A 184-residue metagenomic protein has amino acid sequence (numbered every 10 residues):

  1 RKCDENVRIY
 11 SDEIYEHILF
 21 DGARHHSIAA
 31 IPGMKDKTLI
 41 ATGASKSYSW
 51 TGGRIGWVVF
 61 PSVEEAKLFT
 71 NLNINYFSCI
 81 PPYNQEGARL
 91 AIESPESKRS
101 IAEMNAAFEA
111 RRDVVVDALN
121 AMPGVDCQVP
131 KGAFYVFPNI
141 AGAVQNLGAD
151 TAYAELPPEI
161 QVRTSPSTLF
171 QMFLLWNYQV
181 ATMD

Functional and structural regions predicted by a protein language model:
R1-D184: PLP-dependent class I/II
